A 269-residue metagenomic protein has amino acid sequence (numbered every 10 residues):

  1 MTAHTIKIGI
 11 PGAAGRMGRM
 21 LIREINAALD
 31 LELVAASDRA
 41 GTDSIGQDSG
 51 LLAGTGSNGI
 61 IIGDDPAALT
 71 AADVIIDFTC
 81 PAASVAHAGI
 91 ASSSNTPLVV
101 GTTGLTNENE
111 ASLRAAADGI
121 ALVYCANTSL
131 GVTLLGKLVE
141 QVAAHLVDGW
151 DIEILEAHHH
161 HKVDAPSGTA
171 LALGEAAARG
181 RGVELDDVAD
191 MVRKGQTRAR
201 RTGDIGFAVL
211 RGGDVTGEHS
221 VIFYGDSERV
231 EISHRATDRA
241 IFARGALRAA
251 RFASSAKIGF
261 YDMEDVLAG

Functional and structural regions predicted by a protein language model:
H4-I8: Extreme N-terminal starter segment of soluble prokaryotic enzymes
P11-P66, D148-G269: C-terminal substrate-binding/catalytic lobe of Rossmann-fold NAD(P)-dependent oxidoreductases
R39, T103-L105, N127-S129, A157-H160: Short, ordered loop/turn segments at secondary-structure junctions
A72: An anion/phosphate-binding loop that grips the pyrophosphate of nucleotide cofactors and donors
I75-I76: N-terminal Rossmann-like NAD(P) cofactor-binding module of classical short-chain dehydrogenase/reductase
T79-C80, T103, V209-R211: Short glycine-/small-residue-rich Rossmann-like dinucleotide-binding loops
V85-S94, G101-V123, T133, L138-Q141: Rossmann-fold NAD(P)-binding glycine/threonine-rich loop
L134-G149, A165: Rossmann-like NAD(P)H-binding beta-loop-alpha module
